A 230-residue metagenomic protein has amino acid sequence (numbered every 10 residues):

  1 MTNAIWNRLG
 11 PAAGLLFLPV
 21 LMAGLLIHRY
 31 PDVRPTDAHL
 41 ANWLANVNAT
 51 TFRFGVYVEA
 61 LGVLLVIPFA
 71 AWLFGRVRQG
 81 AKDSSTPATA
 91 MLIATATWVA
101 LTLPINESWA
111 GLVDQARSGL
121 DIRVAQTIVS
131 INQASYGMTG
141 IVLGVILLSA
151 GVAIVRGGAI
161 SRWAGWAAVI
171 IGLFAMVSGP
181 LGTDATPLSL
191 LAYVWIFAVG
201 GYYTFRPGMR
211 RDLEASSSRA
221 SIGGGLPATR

Functional and structural regions predicted by a protein language model:
M1-R230: Hydrophobic, aromatic-enriched alpha-helical segments typical of multi-pass transmembrane helices
